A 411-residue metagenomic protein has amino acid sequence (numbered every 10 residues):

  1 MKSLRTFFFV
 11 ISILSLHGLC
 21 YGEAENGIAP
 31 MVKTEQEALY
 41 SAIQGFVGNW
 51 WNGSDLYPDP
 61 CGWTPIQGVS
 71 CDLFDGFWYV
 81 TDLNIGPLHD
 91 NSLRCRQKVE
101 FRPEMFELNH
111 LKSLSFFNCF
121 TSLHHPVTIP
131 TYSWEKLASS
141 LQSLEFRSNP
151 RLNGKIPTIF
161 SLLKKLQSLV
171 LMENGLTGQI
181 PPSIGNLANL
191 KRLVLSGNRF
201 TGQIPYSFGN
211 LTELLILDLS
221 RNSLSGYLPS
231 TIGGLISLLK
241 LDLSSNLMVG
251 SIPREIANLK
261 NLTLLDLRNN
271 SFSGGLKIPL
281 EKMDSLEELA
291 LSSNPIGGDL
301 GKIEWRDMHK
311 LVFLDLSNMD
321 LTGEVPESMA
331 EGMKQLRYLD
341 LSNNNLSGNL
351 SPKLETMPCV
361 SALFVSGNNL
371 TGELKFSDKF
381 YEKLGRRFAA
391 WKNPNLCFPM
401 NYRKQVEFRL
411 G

Functional and structural regions predicted by a protein language model:
M1-G411: Plant-biased, solvent-exposed loop and capping regions within N-terminal extracellular ligand-binding ectodomains
